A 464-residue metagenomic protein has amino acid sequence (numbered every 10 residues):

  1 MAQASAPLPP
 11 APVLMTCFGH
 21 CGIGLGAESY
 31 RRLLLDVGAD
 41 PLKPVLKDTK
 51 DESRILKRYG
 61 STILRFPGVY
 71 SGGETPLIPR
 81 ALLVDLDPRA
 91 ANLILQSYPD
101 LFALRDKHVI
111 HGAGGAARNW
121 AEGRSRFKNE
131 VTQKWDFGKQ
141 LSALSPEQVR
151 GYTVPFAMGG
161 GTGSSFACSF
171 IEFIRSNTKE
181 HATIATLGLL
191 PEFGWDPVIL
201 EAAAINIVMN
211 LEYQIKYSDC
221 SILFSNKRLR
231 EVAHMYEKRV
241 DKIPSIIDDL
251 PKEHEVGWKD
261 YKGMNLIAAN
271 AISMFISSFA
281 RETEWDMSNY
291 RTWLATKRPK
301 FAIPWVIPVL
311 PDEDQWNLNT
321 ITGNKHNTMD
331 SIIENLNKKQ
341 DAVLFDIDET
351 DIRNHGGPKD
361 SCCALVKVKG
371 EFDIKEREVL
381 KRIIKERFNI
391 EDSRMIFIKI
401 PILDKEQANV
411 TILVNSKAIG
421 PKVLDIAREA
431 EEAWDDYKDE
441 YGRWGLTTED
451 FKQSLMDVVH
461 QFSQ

Functional and structural regions predicted by a protein language model:
A2-Q464: Terminal, contiguous helix-loop blocks that mediate binding/assembly
